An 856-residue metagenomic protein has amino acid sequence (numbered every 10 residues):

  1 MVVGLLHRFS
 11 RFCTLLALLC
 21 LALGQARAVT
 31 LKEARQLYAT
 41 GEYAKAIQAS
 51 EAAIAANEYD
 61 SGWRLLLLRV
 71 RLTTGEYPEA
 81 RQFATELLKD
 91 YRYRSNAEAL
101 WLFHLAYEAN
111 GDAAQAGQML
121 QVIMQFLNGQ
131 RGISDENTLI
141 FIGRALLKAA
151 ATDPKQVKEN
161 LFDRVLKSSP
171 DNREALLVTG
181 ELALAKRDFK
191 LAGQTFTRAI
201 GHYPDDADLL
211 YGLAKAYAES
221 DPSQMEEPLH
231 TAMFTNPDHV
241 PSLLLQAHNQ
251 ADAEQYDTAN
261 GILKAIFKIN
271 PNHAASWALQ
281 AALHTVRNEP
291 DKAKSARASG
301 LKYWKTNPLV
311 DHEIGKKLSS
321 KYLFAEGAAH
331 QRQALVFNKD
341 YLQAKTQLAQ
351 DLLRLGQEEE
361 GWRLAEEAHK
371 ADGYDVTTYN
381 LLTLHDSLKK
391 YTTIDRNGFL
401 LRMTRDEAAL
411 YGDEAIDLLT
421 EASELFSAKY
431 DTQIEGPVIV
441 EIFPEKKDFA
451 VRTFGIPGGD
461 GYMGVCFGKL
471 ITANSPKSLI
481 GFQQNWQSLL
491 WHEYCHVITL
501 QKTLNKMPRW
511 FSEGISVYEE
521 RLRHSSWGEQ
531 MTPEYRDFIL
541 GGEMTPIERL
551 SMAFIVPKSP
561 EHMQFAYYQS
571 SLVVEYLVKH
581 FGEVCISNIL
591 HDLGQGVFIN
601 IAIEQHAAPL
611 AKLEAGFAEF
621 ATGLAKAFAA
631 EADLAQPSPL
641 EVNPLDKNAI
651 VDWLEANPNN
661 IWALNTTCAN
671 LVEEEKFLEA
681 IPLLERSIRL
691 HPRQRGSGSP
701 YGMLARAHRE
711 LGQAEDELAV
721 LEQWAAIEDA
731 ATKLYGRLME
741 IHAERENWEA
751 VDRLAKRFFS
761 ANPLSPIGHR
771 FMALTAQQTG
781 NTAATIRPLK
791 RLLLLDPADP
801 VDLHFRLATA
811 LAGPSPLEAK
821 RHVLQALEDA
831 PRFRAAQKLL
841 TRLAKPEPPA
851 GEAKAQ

Functional and structural regions predicted by a protein language model:
A28, G62, N96-E98, N137 (+13 more regions): Start-of-helix register in tetratricopeptide repeats
R35, R69, L105, R144-L146 (+13 more regions): Residue-level recognition of tetratricopeptide repeat
R35-L37, G212, L279, S299 (+11 more regions): Beta/coil-rich, acidic/histidine-enriched accessory regions frequently appended to metallopeptidases
G41-K45, T74-F83, D112-M119, A149-L161 (+14 more regions): Structural signature of tandem alpha-helical TPR/SEL1-like repeats, specifically the intra-repeat loop/turn
A56, D90-Y93, F126-Q130, S168 (+12 more regions): Structural marker of alpha-solenoid helical repeat scaffolds
L66, L102, F141, V178 (+12 more regions): Canonical tetratricopeptide repeat
E79-E86, Q115-V122, F126, Q194 (+11 more regions): Juxtacatalytic substrate-recognition/specificity segment
D291, R354, E359-W362, M507 (+2 more regions): Amphipathic alpha-helical substructures
